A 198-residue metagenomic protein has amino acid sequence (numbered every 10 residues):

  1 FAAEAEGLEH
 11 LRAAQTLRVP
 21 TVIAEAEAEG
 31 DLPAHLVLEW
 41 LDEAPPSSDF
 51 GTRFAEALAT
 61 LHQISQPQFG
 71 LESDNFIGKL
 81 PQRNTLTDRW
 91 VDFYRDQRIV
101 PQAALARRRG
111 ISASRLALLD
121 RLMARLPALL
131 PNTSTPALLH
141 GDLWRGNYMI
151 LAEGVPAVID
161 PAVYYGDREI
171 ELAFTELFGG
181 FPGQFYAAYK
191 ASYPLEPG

Functional and structural regions predicted by a protein language model:
F1-D92: ATP-binding pocket architecture of kinase catalytic cores
L8, M123, Y186: Generic structural marker for isolated residues within well-ordered, non-membrane alpha-helices of soluble domains
A14-L17, P46, I111, F181 (+1 more regions): Alpha-helical structural elements of signaling/regulatory helical domains
P20, V100, A173: Nucleotide phosphate-binding site architecture
E27-G30, S65-L138, L151-E153, A191: An alpha-helical support segment within catalytic cores of ATP-dependent transferases
W40, G141-L143: Short, well-ordered beta-to-alpha junction loops that form the rim of enzyme active sites and present histidine/acidic
L86-R95, A104, T135-L138, R145-G198: Active-site Asp-x-Gly
